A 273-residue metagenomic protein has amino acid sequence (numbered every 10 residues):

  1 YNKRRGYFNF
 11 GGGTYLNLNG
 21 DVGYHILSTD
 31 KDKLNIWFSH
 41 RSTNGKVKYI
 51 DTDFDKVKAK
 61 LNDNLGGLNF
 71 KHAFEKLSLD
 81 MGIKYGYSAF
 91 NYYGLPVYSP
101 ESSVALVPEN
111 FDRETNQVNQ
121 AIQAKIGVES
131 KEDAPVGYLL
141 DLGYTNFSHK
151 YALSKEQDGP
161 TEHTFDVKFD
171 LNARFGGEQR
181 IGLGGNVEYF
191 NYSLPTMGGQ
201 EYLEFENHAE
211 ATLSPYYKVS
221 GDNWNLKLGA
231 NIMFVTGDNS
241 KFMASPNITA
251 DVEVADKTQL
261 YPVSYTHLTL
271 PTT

Functional and structural regions predicted by a protein language model:
N2-I50, K60-G66: Outer-membrane beta-barrel translocator/receptor signature
R4, L16-L18, K60-N64, N116-I122 (+3 more regions): Residues that define the transmembrane beta-barrel architecture of outer-membrane proteins
F10-G12, F38-H40, M81-A89, L140-N146 (+3 more regions): Transmembrane beta-barrel strands of outer-membrane/channel proteins
V22-I26, L68-H72, Q120-S130, V167-A173 (+2 more regions): Residues on the lipid-exposed face of transmembrane beta-strands in outer-membrane beta-barrel proteins
L27-K48, G182-F190, P195, E204-T236: Surface-exposed extracellular loop regions of Gram-negative outer-membrane beta-barrel proteins
T29-K31, F74-L77, K131-P135, R174-E178 (+2 more regions): Outer-membrane beta-barrel channels and translocator barrels
T43-L65, K71, L79-L139, G143-T164: Flexible loop and strand-edge segments within Gram-negative outer membrane beta-barrel domains
T266-T272: Conserved small/polar residues in nucleotide/adenosyl-binding loops
